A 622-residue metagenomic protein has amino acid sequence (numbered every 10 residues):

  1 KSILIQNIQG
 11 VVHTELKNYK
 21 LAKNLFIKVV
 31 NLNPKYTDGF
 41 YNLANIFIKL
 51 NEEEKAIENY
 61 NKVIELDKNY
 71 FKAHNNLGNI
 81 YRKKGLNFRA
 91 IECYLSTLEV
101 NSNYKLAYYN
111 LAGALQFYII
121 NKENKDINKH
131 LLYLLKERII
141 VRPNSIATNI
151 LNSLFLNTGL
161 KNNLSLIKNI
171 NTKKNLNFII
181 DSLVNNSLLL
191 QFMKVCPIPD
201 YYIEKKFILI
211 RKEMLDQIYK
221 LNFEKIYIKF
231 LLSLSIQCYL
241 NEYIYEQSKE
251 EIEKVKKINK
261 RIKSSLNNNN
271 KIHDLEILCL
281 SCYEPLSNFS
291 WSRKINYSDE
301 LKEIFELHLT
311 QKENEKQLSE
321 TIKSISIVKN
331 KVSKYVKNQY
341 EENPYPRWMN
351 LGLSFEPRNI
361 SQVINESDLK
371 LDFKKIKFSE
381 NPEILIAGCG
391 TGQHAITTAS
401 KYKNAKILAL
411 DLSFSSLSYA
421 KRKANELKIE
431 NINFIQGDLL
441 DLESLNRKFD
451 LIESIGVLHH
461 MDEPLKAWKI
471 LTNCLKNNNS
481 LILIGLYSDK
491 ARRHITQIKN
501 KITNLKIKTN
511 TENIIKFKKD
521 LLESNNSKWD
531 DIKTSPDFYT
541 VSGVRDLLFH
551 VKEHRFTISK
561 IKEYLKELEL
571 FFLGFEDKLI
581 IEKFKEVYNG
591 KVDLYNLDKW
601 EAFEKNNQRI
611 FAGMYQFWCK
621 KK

Functional and structural regions predicted by a protein language model:
K1-N381, I396-Y402, E443: Alpha-helical solenoid repeat scaffolds of the TPR/TPR-like class and their adjacent stem/linker regions that mediate
E137, N157, I514-K622: Rossmann-like AdoMet/SAM-dependent catalytic core
K406-D411: Conserved SAM-binding motif I beta-strand of class I
K428-L440: Conserved SAM-binding strand-loop segment of SAM-dependent methyltransferases
E443-L451: A short acidic, Gly/Pro-enriched loop at the edge of an enzyme's catalytic core that lines a small-molecule cofactor
D450-E463, S488: A short SAM/SAH-binding and catalytic strip from SAM-dependent methyltransferases
L465-N478: A short glycine-rich, Lys/Arg-flanked "PGG" loop and its adjoining helix->strand segment in the class I
L481-D530: Conserved class I S-adenosyl-L-methionine
